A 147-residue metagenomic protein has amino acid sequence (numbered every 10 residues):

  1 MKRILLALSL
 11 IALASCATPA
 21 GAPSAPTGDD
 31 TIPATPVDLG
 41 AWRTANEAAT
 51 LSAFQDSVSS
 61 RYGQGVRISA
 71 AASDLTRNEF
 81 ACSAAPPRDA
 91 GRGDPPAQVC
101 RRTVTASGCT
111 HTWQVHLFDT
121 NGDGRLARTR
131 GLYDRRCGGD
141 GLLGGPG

Functional and structural regions predicted by a protein language model:
M1-I4: Positively charged n-region of N-terminal signal peptides that target proteins for export
A12-S15: C-terminal motif of bacterial Sec signal peptides marking the signal peptidase cleavage site
A17-A20: Bacterial signal peptide processing site
S24-N46: Post-signal peptide N-terminal segment of mature Sec-exported envelope proteins
D38-N78: Terminal, regulation- and interaction-focused segments at domain boundaries
D74-Q114: A cross-family detector of function-defining hotspots
T120-G147: A short, surface-exposed interaction/processing loop segment used at functional sites
